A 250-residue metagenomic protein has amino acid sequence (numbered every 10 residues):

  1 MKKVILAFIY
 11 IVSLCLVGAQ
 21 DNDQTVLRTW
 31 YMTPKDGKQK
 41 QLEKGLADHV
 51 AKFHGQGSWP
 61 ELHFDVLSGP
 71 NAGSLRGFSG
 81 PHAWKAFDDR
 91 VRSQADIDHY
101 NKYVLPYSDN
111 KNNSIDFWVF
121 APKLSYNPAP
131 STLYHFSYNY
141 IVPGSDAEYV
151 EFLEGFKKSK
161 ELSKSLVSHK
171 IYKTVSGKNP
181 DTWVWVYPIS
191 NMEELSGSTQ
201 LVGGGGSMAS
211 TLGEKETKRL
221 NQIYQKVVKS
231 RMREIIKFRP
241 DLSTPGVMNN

Functional and structural regions predicted by a protein language model:
M1-Q24: Bacterial Sec-dependent N-terminal signal peptides
A19-N250: Short S/T/G/P-rich N-terminal loop/turn motif that feeds into the first structured element of a domain
